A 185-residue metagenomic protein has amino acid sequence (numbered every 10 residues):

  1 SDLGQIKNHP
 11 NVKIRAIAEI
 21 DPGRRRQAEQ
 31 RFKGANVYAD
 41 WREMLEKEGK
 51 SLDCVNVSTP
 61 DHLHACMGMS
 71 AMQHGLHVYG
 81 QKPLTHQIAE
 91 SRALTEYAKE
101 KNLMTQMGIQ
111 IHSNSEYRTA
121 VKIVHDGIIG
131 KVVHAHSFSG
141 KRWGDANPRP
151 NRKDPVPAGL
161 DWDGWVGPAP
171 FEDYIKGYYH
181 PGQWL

Functional and structural regions predicted by a protein language model:
S1, R25-Q27, W143-A146, D173-I175: Short, solvent-exposed loop/turn elements at domain surfaces
S1-G80, A89-M104: N-terminal glycine-/serine-/threonine-rich beta1-alpha1-beta2 phosphate-ribose binding loop of Rossmann-like
K7, W143, Q183-L185: Short acidic (Asp/Glu) and glycine-rich catalytic loops that position anionic groups and cofactors
E19-D21, T59, H136-S139, A169: Residues that line or immediately flank small-molecule/substrate-binding pockets and catalytic motifs
P22-G23, E43, L63, S113 (+2 more regions): Surface-exposed, flexible loop/turn segments at secondary-structure boundaries
Y38-A39, A65, H112, P148 (+1 more regions): Redox-cofactor-proximal catalytic regions of oxidoreductases
H77-Y79, T85-G167: A contiguous active-site-proximal alpha/beta segment in oxidoreductase catalytic domains
D163-G167, F171-L185: Rossmann-like dinucleotide-binding domain that binds NAD(P)(H)
